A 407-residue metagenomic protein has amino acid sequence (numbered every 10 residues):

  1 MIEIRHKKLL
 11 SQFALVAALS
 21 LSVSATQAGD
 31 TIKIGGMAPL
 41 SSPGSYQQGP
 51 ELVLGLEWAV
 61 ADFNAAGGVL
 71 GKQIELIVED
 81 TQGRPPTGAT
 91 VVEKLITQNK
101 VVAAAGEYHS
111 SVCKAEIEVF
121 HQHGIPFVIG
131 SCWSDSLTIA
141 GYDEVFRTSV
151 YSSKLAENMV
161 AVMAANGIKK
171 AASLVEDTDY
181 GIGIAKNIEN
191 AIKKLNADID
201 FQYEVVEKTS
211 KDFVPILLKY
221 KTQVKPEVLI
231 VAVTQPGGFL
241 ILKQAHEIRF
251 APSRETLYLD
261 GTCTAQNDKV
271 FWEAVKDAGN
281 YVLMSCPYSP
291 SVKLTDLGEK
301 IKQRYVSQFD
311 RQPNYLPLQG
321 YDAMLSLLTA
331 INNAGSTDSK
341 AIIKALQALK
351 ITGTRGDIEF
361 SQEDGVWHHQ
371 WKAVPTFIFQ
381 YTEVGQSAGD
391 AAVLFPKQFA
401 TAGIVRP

Functional and structural regions predicted by a protein language model:
Q12-S22: Bacterial N-terminal signal peptides
G29, V53-L76, K193-D198: Signal peptide-proximal N-terminal region of secreted/periplasmic/extracellular or secretory-lumen proteins
I32-E57, E79-P86, Y108-H109, D177-G181 (+2 more regions): Extracytoplasmic "Venus flytrap"
Q47-L52, A66-Y142, T148, V205-F213 (+1 more regions): Beta-alpha junction/loop-to-helix N-cap segments that form part of ligand/metal-binding clefts
T90, S134-S136, D143-I248, S291-K300: Extracellular/periplasmic Venus flytrap/periplasmic-binding protein
L95, N99-Y108, V128-G130, A172-V175 (+4 more regions): Periplasmic-binding protein-like
L242-Y321, N332-N333, L394-P407: Extracellular/periplasmic periplasmic-binding protein-like sensory domains
S307-P317, L328-D390: Segments of small-molecule ligand-sensing domains
